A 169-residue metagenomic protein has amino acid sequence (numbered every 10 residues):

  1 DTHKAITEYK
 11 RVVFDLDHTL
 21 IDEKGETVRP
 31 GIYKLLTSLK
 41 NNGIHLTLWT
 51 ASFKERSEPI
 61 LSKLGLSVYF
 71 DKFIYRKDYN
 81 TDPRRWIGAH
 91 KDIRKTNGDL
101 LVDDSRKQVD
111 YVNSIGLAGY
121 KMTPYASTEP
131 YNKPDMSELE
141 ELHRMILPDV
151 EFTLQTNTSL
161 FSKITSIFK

Functional and structural regions predicted by a protein language model:
A5-E23: Asp-based phosphoryl-transfer active-site loop
T19, K54, K107: Conserved Rossmann-like nucleotide-cofactor binding loop
L20-L46, N80-I87: Short, acidic loop-to-helix structural element flanking the phosphoryl-transfer center in phosphate-processing enzymes
G43-L48, T96-L100: Short active-site oxyanion
T50-S52: Conserved phosphate-coupling serine/threonine residues in phosphotransfer and NTP-handling enzymes
K54-D99: Substrate-recognition "cap/lid" segment bordering the active-site pocket of phosphatases
K63-Y79, K133-T156: Structural recognition of alpha->loop->beta junctions
T96-E140: Acidic, Mg2+-coordinating phosphoryl-transfer loop and its flanking beta/alpha structural elements, shared across
